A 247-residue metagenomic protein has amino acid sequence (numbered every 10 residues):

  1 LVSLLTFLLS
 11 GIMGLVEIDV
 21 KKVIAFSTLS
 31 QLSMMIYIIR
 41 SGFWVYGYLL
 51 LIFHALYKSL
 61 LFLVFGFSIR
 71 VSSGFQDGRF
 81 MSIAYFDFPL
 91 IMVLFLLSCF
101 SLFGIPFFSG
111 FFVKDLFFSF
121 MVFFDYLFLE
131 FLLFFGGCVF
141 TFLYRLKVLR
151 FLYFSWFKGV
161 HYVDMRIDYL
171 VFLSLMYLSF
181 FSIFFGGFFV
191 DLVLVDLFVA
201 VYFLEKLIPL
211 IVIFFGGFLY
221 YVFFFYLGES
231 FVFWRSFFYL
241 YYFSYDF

Functional and structural regions predicted by a protein language model:
L1-F247: Core, highly hydrophobic multi-pass alpha-helical transmembrane subunits of bioenergetic inner membranes
